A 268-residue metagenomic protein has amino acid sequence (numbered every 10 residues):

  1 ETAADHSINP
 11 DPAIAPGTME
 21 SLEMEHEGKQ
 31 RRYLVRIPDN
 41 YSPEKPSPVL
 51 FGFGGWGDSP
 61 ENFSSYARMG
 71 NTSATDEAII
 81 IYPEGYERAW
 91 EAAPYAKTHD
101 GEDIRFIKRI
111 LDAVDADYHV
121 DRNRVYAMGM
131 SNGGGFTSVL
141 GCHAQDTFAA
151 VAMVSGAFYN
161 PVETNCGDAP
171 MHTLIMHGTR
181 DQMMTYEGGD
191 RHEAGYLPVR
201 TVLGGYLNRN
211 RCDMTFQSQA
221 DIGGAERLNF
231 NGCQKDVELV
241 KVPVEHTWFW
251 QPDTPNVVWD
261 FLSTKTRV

Functional and structural regions predicted by a protein language model:
E1-V49, M128-A152, F158, T201 (+3 more regions): A domain-start/cap signature at the N-terminus of enzymes
E20-N40, E44-Y126, G135, V139 (+2 more regions): Serine-hydrolase catalytic machinery in alpha/beta-hydrolase-like enzymes
F51-G55, S155, H177-G178: The conserved beta1-alpha1 loop
F63-G70, A157-N165, D221-N229: Alpha-helical scaffolding within the catalytic cores of extracellular/periplasmic polymer-degrading hydrolases
T72-A74, C166-A169: Short, conserved loop/helix-junction motifs that constitute active-site signature segments in enzyme catalytic cores
H172-M176, G195-L197, L207-V268: C-terminal catalytic histidine-bearing segment of alpha/beta-hydrolase fold enzymes
D181-M184, H246-W248: Acidic catalytic loop of the alpha/beta-hydrolase fold
Y186-L197: Short, flexible/disordered intra-domain loops and linkers
